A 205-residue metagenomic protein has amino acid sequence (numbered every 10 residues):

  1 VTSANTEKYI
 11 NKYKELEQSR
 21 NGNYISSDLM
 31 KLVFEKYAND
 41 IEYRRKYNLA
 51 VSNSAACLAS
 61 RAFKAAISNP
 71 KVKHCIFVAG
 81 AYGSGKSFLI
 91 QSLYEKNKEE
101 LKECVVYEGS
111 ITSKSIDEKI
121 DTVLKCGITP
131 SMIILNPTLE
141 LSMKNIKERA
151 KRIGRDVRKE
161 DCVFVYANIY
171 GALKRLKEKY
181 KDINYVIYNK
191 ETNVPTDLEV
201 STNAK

Functional and structural regions predicted by a protein language model:
V1-K205: Glycine-rich phosphate-binding loop of ATP-dependent small-molecule kinases
